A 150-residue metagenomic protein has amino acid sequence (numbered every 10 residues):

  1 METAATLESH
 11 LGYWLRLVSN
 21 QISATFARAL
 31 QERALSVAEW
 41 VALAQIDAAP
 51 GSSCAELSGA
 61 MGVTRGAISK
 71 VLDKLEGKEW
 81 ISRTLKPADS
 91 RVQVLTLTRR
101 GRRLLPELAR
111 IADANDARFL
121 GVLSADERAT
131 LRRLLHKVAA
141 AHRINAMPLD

Functional and structural regions predicted by a protein language model:
M1-L7, A125-D150: C-terminal regulatory/oligomerization modules of transcriptional regulators
M1-R33, W80, L149-D150: N-terminal leader segment of winged-helix/HTH proteins
S19, A44-A48, A109, H136: Short, locally clustered residues in the helix-turn-helix/winged-helix DNA-binding domain
S23, A55, D73-K137: Charged, amphipathic alpha-helical coiled-coil/dimerization segments
E39-L43: Short alpha-helical "packing" element that flanks the helix-turn-helix/winged-helix DNA-binding module
Q45, A60, K78: Residues within the alpha-helical elements of helix-turn-helix
A49-S53: Short capping segments at the starts of secondary-structure elements
T64-A67: Helix-turn-helix DNA-binding motif, specifically the short coil turn and the N-cap/start of the second
